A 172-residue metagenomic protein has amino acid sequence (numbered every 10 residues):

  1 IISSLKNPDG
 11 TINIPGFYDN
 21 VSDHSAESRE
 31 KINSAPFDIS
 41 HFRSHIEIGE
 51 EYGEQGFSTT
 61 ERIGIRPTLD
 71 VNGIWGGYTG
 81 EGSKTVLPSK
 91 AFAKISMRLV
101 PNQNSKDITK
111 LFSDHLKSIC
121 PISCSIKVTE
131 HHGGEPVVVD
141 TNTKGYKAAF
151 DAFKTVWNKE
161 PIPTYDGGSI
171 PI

Functional and structural regions predicted by a protein language model:
I1-P8, I95: Alpha-helical metal-binding/catalytic segments enriched in His/Glu/Asp
I12-K90, R98, N102-D114, I119 (+1 more regions): An extended, acidic, His-containing surface patch that forms the Zn2+-binding/catalytic region of metallohydrolases
